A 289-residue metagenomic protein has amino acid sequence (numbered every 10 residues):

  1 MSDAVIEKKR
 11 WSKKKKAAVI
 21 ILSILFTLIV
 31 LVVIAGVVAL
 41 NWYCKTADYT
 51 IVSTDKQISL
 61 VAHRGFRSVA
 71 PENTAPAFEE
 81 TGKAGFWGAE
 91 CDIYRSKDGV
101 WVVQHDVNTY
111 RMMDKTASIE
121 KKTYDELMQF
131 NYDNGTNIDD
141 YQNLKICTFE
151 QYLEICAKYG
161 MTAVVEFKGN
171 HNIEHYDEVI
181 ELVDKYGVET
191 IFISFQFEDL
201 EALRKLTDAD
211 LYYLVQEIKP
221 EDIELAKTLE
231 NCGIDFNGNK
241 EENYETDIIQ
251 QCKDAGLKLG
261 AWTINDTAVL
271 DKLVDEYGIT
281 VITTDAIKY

Functional and structural regions predicted by a protein language model:
S2-Y289: Phosphate-group recognition and catalysis centered on beta-loop-alpha active-site segments
